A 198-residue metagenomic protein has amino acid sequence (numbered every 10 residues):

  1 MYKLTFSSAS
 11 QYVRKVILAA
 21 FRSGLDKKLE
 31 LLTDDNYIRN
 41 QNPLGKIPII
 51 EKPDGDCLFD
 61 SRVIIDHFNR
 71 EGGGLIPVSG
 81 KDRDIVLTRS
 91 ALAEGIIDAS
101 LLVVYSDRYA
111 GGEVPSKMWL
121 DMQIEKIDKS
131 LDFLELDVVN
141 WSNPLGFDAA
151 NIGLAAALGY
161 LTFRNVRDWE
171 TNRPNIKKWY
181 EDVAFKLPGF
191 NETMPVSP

Functional and structural regions predicted by a protein language model:
M1-M118: GST-like domain detector, emphasizing the conserved glutathione-binding G-site in the N-terminal thioredoxin-like
G24-D26, T171, F185: Short, well-ordered coil/turn elements that cap or connect secondary structure elements
N40, R70, L136-N143, F185 (+1 more regions): Secondary-structure boundary motif
I65, N69, L87-S90, L131 (+2 more regions): Non-transmembrane alpha-helical segments in soluble domains of secreted/periplasmic/extracellular proteins
I76-V78, A99, T171, F190-P195: Short, hydrophobic secondary-structure boundary micro-motifs
G80-K81, G146, P198: A short beta-turn/loop motif at secondary-structure boundaries
G95-E181: GST-like fold's C-terminal all-alpha helical module
P174-P198: Long hydrophobic alpha-helical segments typical of transmembrane helices together with their membrane-interfacial
